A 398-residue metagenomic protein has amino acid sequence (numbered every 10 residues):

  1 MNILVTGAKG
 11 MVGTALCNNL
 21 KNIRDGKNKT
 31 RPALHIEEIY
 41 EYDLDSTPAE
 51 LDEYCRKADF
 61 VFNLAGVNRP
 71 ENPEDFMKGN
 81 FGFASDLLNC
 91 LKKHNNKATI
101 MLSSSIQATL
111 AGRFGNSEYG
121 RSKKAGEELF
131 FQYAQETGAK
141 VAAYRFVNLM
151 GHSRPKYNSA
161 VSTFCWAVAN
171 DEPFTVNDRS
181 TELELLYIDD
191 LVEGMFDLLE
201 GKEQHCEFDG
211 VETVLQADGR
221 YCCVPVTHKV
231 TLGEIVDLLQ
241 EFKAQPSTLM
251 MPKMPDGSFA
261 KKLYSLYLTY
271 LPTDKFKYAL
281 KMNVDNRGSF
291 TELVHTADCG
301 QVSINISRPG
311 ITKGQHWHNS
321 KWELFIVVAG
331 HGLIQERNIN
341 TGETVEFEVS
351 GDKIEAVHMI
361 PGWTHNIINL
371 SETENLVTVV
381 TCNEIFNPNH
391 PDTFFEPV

Functional and structural regions predicted by a protein language model:
M1-G26: N-terminal Rossmann NAD(P)H-binding glycine-rich loop of SDR-like oxidoreductase domains
L44-G82, D86, C90-K93, Q107-F114: NAD(P)H-binding glycine-rich loop region in Rossmannoid oxidoreductase-like domains and their noncatalytic homologs
S85-K124, T137, A142: Conserved Rossmann-fold NAD(P)-dependent oxidoreductase catalytic core, especially the SDR/UDP-sugar
F131-L183, I188-K202, I235: NAD(P)-dependent short-chain dehydrogenase/reductase
D197, G201-M282: Mid/C-terminal beta-alpha module of Rossmann-like enzyme folds, strongest in SDR-family dehydrogenases/epimerases
K275-Q315: A short glycine-rich, His/Asp/Glu-containing loop-to-beta-strand
N338-W363: Short acidic-glycine-tyrosine-enriched beta hairpin
T341-E343, I368-V398: Double-stranded beta-helix
